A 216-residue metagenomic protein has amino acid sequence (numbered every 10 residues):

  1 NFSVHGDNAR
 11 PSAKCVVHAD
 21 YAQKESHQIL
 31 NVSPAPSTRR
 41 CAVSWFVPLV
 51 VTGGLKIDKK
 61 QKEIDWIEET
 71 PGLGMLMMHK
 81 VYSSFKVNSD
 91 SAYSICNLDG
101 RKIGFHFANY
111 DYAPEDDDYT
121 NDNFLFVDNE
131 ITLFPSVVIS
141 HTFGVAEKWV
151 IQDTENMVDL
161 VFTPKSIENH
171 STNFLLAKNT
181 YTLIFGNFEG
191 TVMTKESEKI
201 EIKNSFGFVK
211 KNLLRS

Functional and structural regions predicted by a protein language model:
N1-S216: Structured soluble/peripheral alpha/beta segments that form catalytic or ligand/cofactor-binding pockets
